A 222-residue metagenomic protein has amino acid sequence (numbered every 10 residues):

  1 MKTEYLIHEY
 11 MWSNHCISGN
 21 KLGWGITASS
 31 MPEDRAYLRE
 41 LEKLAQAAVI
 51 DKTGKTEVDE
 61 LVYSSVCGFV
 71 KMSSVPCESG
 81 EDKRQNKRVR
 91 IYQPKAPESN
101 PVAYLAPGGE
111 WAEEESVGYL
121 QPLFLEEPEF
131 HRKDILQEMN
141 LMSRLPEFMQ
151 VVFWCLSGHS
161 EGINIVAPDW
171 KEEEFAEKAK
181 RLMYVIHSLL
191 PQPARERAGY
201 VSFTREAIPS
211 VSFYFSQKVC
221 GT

Functional and structural regions predicted by a protein language model:
M1-Q137, E147-Q150, A194-E196: Extended, helix-rich scaffolding/adaptor regions
P122-Y214: Extended amphipathic alpha-helical scaffold segments
S216-T222: A recognition module on extended beta-rich or small alphabeta surfaces enriched in W/G with H and D/E
